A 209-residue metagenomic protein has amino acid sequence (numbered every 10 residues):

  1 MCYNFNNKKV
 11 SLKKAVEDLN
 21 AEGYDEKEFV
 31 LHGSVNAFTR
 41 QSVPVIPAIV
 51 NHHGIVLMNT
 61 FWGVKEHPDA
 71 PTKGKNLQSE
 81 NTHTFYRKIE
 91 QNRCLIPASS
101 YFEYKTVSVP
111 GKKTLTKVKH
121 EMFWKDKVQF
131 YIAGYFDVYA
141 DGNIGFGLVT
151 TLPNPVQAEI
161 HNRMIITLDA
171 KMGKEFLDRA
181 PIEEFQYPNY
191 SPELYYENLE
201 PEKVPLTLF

Functional and structural regions predicted by a protein language model:
M1-F209: Short linear sequence motif anchored by a di-proline
